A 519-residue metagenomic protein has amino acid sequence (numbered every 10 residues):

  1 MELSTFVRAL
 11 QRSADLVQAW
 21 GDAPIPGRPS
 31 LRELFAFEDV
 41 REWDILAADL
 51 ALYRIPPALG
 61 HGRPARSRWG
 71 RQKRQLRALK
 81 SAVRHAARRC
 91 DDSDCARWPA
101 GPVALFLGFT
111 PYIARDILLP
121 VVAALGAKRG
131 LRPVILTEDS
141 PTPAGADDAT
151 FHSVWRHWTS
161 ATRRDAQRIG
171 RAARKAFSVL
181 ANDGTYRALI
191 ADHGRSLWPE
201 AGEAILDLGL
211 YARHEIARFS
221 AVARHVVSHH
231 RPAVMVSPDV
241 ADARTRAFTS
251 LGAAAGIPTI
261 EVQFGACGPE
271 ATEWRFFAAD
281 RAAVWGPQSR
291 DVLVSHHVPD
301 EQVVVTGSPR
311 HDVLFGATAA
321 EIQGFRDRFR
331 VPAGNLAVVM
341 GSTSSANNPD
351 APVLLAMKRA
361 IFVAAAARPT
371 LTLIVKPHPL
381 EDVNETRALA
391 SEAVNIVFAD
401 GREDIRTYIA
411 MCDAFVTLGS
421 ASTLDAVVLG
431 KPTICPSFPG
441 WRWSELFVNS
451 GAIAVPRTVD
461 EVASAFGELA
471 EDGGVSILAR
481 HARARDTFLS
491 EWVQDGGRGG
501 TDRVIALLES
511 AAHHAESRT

Functional and structural regions predicted by a protein language model:
M1-D116, P120-R224, H229: Conserved N-terminal ligand/cofactor-binding loop architecture of enzyme catalytic domains
E2-L34, T343-S345, S464-T519: C-terminal amphipathic helix plus adjacent low-complexity, charged tail appended to glycosyltransferase catalytic
S4-V7, E33-D44, Y53-L76, Y211-H214 (+3 more regions): Active-site-proximal region of nucleotide-activated glycan assembly enzymes, centered on histidine/acidic-rich loops
Q72-R88, H157-R168, A172-R174, A181 (+3 more regions): A nucleotide-sugar donor-handling region in carbohydrate enzymes
L118, A123, H311-A388: Conserved catalytic-core segment of nucleotide-activated headgroup transferases in glycan assembly
L197-D207, D239-D242, A247, A254 (+3 more regions): Catalytic donor nucleotide-activated moiety binding site of glycosyltransferases and closely related
V262-Q263, E270-E273, D280, V284 (+1 more regions): A donor-sugar binding/catalytic signature common to diverse glycosyltransferases and related nucleotide-sugar
A279, V292, H297-G307, A390-E392 (+1 more regions): Catalytic binding pocket for nucleotide-activated donors in carbohydrate/polymer assembly enzymes
